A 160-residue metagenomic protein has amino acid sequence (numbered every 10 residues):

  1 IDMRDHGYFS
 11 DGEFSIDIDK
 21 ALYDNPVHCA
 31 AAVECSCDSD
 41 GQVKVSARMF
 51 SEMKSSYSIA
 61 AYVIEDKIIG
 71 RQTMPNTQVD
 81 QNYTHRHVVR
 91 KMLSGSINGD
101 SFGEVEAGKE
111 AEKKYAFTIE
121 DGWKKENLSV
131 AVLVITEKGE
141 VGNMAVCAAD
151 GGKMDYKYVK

Functional and structural regions predicted by a protein language model:
I1-K160: Short, conserved sequence motifs used for protein processing/export or organelle targeting and for catalysis
